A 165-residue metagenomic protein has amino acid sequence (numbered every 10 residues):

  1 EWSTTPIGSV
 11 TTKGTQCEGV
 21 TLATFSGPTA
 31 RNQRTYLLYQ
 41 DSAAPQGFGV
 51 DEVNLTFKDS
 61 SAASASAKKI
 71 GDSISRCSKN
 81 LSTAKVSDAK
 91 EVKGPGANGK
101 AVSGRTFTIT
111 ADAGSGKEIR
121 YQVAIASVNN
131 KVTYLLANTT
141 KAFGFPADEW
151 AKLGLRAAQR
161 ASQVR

Functional and structural regions predicted by a protein language model:
E1-Y39, A158: N-terminal "mature-domain start" segment
S3-Q16, D72-Q122, Q159, V164: Short Gly/Thr-rich strand-loop-strand
N32-K68: A short acidic-to-branched-hydrophobic micro-motif
V50-V53, N130-T139: Short, well-ordered beta-strand elements
F57-S61, G94-S103, S127-N130: A short, structured loop/turn motif at beta-sheet edges
A62-S73, E149-A157: Stable alpha-helical elements in mature extracytoplasmic
I119-V128, V132, A142: Mobile, glycine-rich extracellular loop/lid and propeptide segments that shape or gate substrate/ligand access
L136-R165: Surface-exposed amphipathic alpha-helical segments
